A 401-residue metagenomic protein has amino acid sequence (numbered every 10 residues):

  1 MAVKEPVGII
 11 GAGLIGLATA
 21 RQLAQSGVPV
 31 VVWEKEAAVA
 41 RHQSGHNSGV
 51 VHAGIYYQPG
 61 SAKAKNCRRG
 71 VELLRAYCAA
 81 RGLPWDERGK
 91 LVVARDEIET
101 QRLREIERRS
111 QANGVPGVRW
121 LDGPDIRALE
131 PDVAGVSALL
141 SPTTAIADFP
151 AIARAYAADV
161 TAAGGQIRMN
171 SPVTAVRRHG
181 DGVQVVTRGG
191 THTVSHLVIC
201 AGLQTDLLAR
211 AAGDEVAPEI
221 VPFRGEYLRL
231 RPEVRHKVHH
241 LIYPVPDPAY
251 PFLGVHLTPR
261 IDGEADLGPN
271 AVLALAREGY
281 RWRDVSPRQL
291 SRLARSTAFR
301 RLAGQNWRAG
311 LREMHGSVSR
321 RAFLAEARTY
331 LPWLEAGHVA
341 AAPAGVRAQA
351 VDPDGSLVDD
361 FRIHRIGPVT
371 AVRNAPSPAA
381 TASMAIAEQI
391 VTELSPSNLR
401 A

Functional and structural regions predicted by a protein language model:
E5-V32: N-terminal Rossmann-like FAD-binding beta1-loop-alpha1 element of flavoenzymes
I15, A38, Q204: Conserved Rossmann-like nucleotide-cofactor binding loop
A18, V176-V285: Flavin-dependent oxidoreductases
A24-H46: Glycine-rich FAD pyrophosphate-binding loop
G49-D125, G135, G254-V255, E264-D266 (+2 more regions): Dinucleotide-binding Rossmann-like beta1-alpha1 core, especially the glycine-rich loop that anchors the ADP
P59-R69, V93-R102, L140-D159, R168 (+2 more regions): Short beta-strand to alpha-helix junction loop
L139-H196, L207, M384-E393: Helical element adjacent to the flavin cofactor pocket in flavoenzyme catalytic cores
T297, L302-A401: C-terminal catalytic lobe of FAD-dependent flavoproteins
